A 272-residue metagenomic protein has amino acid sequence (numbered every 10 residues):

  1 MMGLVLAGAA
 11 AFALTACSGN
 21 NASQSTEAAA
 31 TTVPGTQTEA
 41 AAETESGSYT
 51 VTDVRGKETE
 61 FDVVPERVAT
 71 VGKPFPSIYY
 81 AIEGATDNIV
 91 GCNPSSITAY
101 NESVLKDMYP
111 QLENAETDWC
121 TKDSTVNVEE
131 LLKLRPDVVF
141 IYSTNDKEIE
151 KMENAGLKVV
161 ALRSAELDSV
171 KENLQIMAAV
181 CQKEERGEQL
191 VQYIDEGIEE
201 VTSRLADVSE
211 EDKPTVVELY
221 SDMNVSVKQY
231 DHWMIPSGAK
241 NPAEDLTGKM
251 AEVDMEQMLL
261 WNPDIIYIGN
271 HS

Functional and structural regions predicted by a protein language model:
M1-A9: Sec-dependent N-terminal signal peptides
G3-L4, C17-A81, E185-V216: Bacterial Sec-exported substrate-binding components of ABC uptake systems
A11-L14: Bacterial Sec-type N-terminal signal peptides, specifically the leucine/valine-rich hydrophobic h-region
V54-G56, A115-V128, A165, T247-M255: Short helix-initiation/N-cap motifs at beta->coil->alpha
P76-E130, V138: A short, structured surface patch at a secondary-structure boundary
V128-I141, L157, M255-S272: Proline-aspartate-enriched helix->loop->beta-strand connector
E148-N224, K240-D245, M250-E252, W261: Extracytoplasmic substrate-binding proteins
Y230-P242: Short helix-loop-beta junction
